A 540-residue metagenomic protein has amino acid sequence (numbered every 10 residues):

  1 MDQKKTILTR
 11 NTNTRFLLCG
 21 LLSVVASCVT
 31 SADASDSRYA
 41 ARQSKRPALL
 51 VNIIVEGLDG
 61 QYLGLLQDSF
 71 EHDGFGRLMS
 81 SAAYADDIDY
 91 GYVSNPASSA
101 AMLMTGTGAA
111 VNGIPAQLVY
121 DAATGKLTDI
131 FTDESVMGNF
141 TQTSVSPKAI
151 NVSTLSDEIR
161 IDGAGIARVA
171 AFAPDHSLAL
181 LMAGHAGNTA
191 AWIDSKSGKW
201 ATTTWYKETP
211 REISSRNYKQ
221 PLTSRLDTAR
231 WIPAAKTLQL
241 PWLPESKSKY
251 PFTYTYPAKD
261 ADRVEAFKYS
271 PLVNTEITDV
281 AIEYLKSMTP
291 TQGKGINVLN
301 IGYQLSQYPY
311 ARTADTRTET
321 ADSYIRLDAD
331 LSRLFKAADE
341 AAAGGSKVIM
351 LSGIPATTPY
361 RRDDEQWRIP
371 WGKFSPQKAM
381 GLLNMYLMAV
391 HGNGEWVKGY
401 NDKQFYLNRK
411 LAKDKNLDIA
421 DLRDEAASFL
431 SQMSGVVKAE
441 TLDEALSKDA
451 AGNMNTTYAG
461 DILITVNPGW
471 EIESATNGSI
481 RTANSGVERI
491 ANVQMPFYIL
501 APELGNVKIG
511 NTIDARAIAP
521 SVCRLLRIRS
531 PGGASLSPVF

Functional and structural regions predicted by a protein language model:
Q3-L18: Bacterial N-terminal signal peptides that target proteins for export
C19-S27: Bacterial N-terminal signal peptides
S35-A82: Active-site-proximal N-terminal segment of extracellular/periplasmic enzymes that hydrolyze or transfer
P47-D59, L78, L103, I159 (+7 more regions): Beta-strand elements within well-structured catalytic alpha/beta cores of enzymes that handle phosphate/sulfate esters
V55, D86, N95, N112 (+10 more regions): Secreted, luminal/periplasmic, and some membrane-associated catalytic domains that remodel anionic oxygen-ester
L63-V111, R168-F172: Short, structured active-site-proximal loop/turn typified by the sulfatase FGly-forming signature C/S-X-P-X-R
T107-A110, I114-G295, Y303-A311, S434-K438 (+1 more regions): His/Asp/Glu-rich, glycine-adjacent segments that coordinate divalent cations and/or stabilize oxyanion chemistry on
Q377-A420, T482-L526: Substrate-binding rim/cap in mid-to-C-terminal beta-strand-loop elements of soluble/periplasmic
